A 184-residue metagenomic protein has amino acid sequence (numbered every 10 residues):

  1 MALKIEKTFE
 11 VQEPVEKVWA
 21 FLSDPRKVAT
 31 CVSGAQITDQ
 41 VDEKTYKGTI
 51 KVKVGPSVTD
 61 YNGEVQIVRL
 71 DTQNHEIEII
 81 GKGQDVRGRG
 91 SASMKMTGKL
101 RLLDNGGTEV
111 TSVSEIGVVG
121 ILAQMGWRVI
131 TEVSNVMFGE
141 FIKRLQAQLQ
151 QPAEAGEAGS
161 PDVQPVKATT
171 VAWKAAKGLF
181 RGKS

Functional and structural regions predicted by a protein language model:
M1, Q40, G55-Y61, G88-A92 (+1 more regions): A generic structural micro-feature
M1-T45, T49-G55, S160-S184: Hydrophobic ligand-binding cavity/cleft-lining segments
A2-T8, T45-K47, D60-N62, E76 (+2 more regions): Intrinsic-disorder/low-complexity, polar/charged segments enriched in Ser/Thr/Lys/Arg/Asp/Glu/Gln
P14, E43, T72-Q73, L103-G106: Short strand-connecting beta-turns/loops that link adjacent beta-strands
V18-L22, V28, I67, S112 (+1 more regions): Hydrophobic pocket/interface hotspot
Q40-Q84: Glycine-rich portal/gate segments that line the openings of hydrophobic small-molecule binding cavities
E64, R69, G83-V133: Beta-strand/loop substructures that line and gate deep hydrophobic ligand-binding cavities in soluble
I121-E157: A conserved amphipathic terminal alpha-helix motif
